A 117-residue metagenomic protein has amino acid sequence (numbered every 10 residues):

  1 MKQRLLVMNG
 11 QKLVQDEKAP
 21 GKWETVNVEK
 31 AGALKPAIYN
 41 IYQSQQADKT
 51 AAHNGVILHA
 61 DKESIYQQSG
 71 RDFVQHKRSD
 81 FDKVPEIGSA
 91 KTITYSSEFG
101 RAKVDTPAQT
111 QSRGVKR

Functional and structural regions predicted by a protein language model:
M1-R117: Gram-negative host-targeted secretion-system effectors, predominantly Type III and Type IV, recognized via long
